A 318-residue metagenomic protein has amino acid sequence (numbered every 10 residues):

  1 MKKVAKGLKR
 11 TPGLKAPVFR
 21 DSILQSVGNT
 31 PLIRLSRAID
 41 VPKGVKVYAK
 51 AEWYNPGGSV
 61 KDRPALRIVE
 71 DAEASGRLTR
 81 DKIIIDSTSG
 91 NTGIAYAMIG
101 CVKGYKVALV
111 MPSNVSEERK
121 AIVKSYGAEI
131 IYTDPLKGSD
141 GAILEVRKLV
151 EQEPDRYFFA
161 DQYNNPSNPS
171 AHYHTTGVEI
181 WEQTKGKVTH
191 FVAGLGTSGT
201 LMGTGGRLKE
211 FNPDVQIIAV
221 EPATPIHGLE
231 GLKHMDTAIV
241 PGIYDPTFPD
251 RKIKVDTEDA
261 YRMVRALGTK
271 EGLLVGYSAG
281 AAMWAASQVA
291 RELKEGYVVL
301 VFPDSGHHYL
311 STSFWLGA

Functional and structural regions predicted by a protein language model:
M1-A318: PLP-dependent amino-acid enzyme catalytic core
